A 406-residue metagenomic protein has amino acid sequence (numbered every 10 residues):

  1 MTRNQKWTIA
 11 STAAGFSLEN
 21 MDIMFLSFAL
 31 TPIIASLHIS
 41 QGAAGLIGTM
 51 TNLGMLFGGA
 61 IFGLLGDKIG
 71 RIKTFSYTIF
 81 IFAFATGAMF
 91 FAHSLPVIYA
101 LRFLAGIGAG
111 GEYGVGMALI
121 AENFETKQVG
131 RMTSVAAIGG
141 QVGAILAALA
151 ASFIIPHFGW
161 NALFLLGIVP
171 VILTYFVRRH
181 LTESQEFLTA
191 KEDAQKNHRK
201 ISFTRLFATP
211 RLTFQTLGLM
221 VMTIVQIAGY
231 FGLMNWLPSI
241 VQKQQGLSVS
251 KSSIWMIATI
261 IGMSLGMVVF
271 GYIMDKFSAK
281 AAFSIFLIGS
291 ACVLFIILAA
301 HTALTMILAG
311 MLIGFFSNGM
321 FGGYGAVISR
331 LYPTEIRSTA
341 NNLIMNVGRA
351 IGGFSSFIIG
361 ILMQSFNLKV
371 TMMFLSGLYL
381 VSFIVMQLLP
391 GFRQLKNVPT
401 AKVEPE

Functional and structural regions predicted by a protein language model:
S27, P210-M267: Extracytoplasmic gate region of multi-pass secondary transporters
I33-I34, L65-G66, A150-P156, V241-Q242 (+2 more regions): Interfacial helix-cap and linker-helix signal at transmembrane-aqueous boundaries of multi-pass secondary transporters
H38, G70, F91-V97, E125 (+2 more regions): Helix-breaking motifs and short loop linkers at transmembrane-helix boundaries and internal kinks in secondary membrane
F57-H93: Conserved MFS/SLC helix-loop-helix module at the cytosolic interface between two early adjacent transmembrane helices
L101-I138: Cytoplasmic helix-loop-helix junction between adjacent transmembrane helices in 12-TM secondary transporters
A136-R179: Helix-loop-helix hairpin linking two adjacent transmembrane segments in secondary transporters
M274-Y324: C-terminal transmembrane helical hairpin of 12-TM major facilitator-type secondary transporters
L331-S365: A late C-terminal transmembrane helix in Major Facilitator Superfamily
